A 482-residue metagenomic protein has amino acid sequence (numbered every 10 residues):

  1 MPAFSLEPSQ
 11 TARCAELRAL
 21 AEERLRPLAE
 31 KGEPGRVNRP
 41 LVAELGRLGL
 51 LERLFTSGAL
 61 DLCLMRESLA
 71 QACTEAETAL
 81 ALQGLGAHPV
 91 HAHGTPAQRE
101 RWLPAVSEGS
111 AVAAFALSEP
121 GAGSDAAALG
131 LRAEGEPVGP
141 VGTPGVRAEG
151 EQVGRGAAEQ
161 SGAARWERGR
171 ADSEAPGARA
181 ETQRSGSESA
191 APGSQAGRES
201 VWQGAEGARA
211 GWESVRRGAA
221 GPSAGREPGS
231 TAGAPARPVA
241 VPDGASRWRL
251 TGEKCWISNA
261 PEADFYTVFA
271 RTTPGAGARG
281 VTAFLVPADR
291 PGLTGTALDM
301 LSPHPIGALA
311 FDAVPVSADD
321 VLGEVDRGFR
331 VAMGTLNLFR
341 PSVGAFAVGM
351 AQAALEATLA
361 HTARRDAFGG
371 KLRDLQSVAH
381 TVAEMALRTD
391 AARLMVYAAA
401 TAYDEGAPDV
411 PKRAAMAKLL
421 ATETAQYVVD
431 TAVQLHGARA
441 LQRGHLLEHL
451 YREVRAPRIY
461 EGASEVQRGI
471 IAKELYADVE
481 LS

Functional and structural regions predicted by a protein language model:
M1-Q71, H93, A105, G109 (+7 more regions): Alpha-helical interface subdomain recognition
E77-A97, G123: N-terminal glycine-rich flavin-associated loop
G109-L117: A short, Trp-centered hydrophobic/proline-enriched beta-strand micro-motif
D125-P137, P235-T251, A407, G444-L446: Cytochrome P450 C-terminal beta-domain/meander region
L129-R237: Long, intrinsically disordered low-complexity tandem-repeat regions enriched in serine/threonine/proline and other
G142-E151, G162, P176, A190 (+4 more regions): A short core secondary-structure module
A236, V241, A288-S317: Flexible, small-/acidic-enriched active-site or ligand-binding loops
G307-T335: A short, charged helix-loop
